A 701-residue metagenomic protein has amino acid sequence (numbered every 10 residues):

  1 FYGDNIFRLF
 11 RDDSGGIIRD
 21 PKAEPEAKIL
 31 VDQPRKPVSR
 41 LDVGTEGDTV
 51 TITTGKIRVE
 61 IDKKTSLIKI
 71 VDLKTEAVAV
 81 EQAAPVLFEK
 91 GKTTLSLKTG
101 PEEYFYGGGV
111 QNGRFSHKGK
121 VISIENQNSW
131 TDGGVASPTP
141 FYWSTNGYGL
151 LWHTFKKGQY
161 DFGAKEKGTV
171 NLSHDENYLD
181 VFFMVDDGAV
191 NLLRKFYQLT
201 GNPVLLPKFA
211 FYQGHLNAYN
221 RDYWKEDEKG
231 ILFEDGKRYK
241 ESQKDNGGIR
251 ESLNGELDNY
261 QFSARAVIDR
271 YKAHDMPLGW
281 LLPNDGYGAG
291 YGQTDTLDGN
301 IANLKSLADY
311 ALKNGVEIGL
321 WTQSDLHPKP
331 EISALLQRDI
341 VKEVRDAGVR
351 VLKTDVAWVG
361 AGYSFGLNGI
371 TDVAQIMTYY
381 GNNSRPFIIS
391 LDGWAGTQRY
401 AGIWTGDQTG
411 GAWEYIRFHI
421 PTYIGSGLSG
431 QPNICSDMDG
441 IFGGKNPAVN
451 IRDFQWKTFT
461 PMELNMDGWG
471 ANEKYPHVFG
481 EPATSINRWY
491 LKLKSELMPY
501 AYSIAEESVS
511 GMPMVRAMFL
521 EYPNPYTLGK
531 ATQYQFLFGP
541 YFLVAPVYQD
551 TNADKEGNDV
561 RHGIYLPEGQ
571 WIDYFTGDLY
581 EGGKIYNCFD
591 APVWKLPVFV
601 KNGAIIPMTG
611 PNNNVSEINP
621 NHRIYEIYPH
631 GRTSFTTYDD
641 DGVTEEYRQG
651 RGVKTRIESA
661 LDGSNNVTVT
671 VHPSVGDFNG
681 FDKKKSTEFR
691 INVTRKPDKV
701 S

Functional and structural regions predicted by a protein language model:
F1-F209, G247-N254, Y260-S263, D269 (+3 more regions): N-terminal accessory segment at the very beginning of proteins
I6-F7, T49-T51, R58, L67 (+19 more regions): Beta-sheet entry/capping signal
S14, S66, N146-Y148, F155-K157 (+17 more regions): Short, glycine-/Ser/Thr-/acidic-enriched flexible segments
A23-D32, P277-N487, M518-P523, T527-T532 (+2 more regions): Aromatic- and carboxylate-enriched substrate-binding clefts and catalytic-loop regions of carbohydrate-active enzymes
K195-D258, L278, D285: An acidic-aromatic substrate-binding cleft motif
R250-Y260, L326-L335: Active-site mouth loops of central-metabolism enzymes
S263-N284: Catalytic domains of carbohydrate-active enzymes, especially glycoside hydrolases
Q375, G402, L428-N433, K445-N666 (+1 more regions): Catalytic core of carbohydrate-active enzymes
